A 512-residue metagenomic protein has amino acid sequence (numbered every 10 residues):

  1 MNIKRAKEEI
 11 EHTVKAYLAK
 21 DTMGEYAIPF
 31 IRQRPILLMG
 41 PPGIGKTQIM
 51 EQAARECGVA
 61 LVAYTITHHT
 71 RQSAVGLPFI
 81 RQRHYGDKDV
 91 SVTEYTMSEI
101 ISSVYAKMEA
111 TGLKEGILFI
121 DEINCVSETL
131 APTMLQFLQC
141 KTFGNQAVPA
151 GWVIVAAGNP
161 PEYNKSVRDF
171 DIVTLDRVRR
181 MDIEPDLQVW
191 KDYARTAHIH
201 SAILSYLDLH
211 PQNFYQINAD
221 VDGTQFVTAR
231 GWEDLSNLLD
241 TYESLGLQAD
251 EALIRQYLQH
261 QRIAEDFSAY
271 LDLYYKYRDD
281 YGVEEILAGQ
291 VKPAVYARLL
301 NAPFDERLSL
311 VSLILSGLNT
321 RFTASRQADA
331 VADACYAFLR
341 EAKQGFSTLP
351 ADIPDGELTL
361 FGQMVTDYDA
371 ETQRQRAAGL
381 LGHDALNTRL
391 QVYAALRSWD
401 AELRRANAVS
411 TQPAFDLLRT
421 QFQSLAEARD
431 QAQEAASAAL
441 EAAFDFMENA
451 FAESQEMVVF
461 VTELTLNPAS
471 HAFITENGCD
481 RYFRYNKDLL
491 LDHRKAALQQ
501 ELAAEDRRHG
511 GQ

Functional and structural regions predicted by a protein language model:
M1-Q212, D220: AAA+ P-loop NTPase catalytic core and its hallmark functional loops
I3, K20, S98, S102 (+10 more regions): Short, structured coil/loop segments at alpha-helix boundaries
A6, M97-Y105, L299, L498 (+2 more regions): Extended hydrophobic/Leu-rich segments
E8, H12, A16, R55 (+18 more regions): Charged/polar, solvent-exposed surface patches and flexible loops
P35-L37, C57-T67, I80, D89-G116 (+12 more regions): Conformational switch/transducer regions in large eukaryotic molecular machines and scaffolds
T196-D355, T359: Alpha-helical lid/collar subdomain of P-loop NTPases
L300-Q512: Terminal-proximal interaction/regulatory segments of ATP-powered molecular machines
